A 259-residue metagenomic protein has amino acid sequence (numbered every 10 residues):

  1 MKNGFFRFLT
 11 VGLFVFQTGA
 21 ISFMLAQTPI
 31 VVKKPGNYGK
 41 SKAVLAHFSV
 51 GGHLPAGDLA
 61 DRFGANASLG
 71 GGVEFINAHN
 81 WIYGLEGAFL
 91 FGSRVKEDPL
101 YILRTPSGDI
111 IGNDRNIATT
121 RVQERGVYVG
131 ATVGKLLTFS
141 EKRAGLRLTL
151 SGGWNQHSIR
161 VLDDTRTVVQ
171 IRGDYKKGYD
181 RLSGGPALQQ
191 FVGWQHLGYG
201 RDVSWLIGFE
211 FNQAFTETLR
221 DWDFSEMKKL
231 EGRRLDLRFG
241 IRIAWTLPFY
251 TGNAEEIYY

Functional and structural regions predicted by a protein language model:
M1-K40, Y250-Y259: Cleavable N-terminal export/targeting peptides
F8, L13, P35-N37, G51-G52 (+6 more regions): Exposed, low-structure sequence patches enriched in small/polar residues
A26-G84, A244, P248: Short glycine/proline- and aromatic-enriched beta-strand/turn motifs that initiate or cap beta-hairpins
V32-A43, H79-N80, T138-G145, L197-W205 (+1 more regions): Short loop/turn motifs that connect adjacent beta-strands in outer-membrane beta-barrel proteins
G36-N37, G57-R62, S93-R125, H157-G185 (+1 more regions): Extracellular/periplasm-exposed beta-strand and loop segments of Gram-negative cell-envelope proteins, dominated by
K42, F63-L69, Q123-V129, A144 (+3 more regions): Residues that define the transmembrane beta-barrel architecture of outer-membrane proteins
F48-G52, G71-F75, G87-F89, V129-K135 (+4 more regions): Residues on the lipid-exposed face of transmembrane beta-strands in outer-membrane beta-barrel proteins
Q190, H196-Y259: Predominantly the C-terminal beta-signal and adjacent terminal strand-loop region of outer-membrane beta-barrel
